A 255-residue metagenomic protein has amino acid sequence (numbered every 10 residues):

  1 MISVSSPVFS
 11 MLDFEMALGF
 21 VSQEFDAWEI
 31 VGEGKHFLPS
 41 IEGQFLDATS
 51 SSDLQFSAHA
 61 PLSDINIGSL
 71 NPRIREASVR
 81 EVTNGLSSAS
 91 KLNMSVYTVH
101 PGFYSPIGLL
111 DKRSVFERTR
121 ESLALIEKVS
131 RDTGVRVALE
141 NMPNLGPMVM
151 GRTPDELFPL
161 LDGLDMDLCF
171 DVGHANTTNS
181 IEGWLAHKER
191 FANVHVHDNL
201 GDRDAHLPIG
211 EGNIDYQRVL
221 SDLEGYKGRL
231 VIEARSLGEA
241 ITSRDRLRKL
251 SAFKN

Functional and structural regions predicted by a protein language model:
M1-S3, M11-G19, M94-S95, M150 (+4 more regions): Histidine-acidic metal/acid-base catalytic patches
M1-S90, K254-N255: N-terminal pre-domain/capping segments
V8-S10, G32-G34, L62-D64, P101-S105 (+4 more regions): Active-site-proximal loop/turn and secondary-structure-junction residues that shape catalytic pockets, frequently
F9, D13, I41, A77-E81 (+3 more regions): Soluble or luminal CAZymes and related metallo-dependent hydrolases
A27, S57, A138-L139, C169-V172 (+2 more regions): Generic enzyme active-site microenvironment
L46-S63, R120-S130, F158-G163, Y216-L220: Alpha-helix-loop-beta-strand connector modules within alpha/beta enzyme cores
I67-N71, G108-L110, R203-L207: Short acidic, glycine/proline-rich loop/turn micro-motifs
R73-D167: Active-site acidic/histidine proton-transfer and metal-coordination neighborhood in alpha/beta enzyme cores
